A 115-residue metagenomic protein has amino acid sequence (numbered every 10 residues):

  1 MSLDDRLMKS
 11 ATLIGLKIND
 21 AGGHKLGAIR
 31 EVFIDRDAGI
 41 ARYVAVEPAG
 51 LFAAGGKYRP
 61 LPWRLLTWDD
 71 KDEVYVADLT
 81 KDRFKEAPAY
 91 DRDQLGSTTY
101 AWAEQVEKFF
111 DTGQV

Functional and structural regions predicted by a protein language model:
M1-V115: Peripheral interaction segments used for macromolecular assembly
